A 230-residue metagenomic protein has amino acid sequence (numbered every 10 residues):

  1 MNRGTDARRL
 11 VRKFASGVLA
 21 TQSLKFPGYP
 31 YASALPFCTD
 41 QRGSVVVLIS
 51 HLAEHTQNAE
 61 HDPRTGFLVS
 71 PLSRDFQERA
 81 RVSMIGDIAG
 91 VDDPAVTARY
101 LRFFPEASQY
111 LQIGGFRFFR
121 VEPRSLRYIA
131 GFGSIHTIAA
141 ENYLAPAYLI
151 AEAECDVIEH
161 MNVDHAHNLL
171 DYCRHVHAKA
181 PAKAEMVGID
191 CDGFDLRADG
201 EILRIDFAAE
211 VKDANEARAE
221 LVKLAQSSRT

Functional and structural regions predicted by a protein language model:
M1, P36-D40, G66-R81, H136-I158: N-terminal short leaders/motifs
M1-E60, G66-L68: An N-terminal domain-cap segment
F14, F104, H165-A166: Residue-level recognition of alpha-helix termini/interfacial anchor residues
Q22-Y29, V46-I49, S108-L111, Y172-G188: Short, solvent-exposed secondary-structure boundary motifs
L52-F116, E122-L126, I202: Short, structured beta-strand-loop surface elements
I113-T230: C-terminal edge-of-domain segments
